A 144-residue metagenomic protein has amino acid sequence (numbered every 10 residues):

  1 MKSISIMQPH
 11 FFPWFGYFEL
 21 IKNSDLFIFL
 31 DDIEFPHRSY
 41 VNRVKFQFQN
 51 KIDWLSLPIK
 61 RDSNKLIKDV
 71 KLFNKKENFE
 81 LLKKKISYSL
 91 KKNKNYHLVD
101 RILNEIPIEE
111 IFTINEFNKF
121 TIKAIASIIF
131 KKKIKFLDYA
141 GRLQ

Functional and structural regions predicted by a protein language model:
M1-Q144: Residues lining hydrophobic/aromatic ligand-binding pockets adjacent to catalytic sites
